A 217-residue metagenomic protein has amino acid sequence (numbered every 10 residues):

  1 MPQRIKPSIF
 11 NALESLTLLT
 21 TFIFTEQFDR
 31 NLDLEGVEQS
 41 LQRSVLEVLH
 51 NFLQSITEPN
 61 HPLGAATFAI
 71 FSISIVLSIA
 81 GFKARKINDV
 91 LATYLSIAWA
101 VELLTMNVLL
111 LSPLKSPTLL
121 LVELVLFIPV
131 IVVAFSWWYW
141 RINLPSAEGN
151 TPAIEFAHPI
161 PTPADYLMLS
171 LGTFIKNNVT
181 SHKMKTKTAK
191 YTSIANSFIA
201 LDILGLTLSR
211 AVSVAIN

Functional and structural regions predicted by a protein language model:
P2-T17, A84-L91, L120-L121, V125: Alpha-helical transmembrane segments and their helix-start/interface "positive-inside/aromatic belt" motifs in integral
L18-V37, G205: Alpha-helical transmembrane segments of multi-pass membrane proteins
L34-I56: Perimembrane loop-to-helix junctions flanking transmembrane segments
I56-L111: Cytosolic-side membrane-entry/anchor segment at the start of a transmembrane helix
I97-N107, I131-F135, Y139, L204-L208: Alpha-helical transmembrane segments of polytopic integral membrane proteins, especially the permease/helical cores
N107-A147: Pore-domain transmembrane helices of cation channels
R141-K183: Membrane-proximal soluble regions of multi-pass membrane proteins
I160-S170, T180-N217: Pore domain of cation channels
